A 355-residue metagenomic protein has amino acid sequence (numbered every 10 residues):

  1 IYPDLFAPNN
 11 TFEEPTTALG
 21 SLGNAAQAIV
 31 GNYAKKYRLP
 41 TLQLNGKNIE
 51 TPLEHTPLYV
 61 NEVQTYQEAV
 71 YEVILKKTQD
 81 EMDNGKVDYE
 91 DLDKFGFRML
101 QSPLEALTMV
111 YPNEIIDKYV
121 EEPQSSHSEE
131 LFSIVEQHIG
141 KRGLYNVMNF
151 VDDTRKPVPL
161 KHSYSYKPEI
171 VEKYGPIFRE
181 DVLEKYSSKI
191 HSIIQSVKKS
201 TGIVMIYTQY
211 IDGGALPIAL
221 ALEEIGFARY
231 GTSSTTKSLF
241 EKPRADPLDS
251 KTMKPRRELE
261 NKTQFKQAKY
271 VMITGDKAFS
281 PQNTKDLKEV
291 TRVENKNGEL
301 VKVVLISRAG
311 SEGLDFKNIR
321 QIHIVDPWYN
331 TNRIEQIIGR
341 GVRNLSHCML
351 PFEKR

Functional and structural regions predicted by a protein language model:
I1-N318, P351-R355: Helicase motor interdomain insertion/brace
A309-E312, I324, R343-H347: Short beta-turn/strand-loop junction motif enriched in small, turn-promoting residues
S311, Y329-N330: Conserved beta-strand elements of beta-rich interaction domains across eukaryotes, especially beta-propellers
D315-P327: A short beta-strand element within the Helicase C-terminal
N330-F352: Conserved SF2 helicase motif VI
